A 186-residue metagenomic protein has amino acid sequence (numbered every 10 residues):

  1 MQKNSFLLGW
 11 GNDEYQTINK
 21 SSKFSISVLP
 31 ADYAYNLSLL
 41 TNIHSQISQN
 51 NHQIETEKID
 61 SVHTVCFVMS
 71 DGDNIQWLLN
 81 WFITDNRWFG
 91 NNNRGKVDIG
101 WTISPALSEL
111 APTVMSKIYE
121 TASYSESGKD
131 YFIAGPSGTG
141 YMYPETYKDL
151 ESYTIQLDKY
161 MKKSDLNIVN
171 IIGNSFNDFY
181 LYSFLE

Functional and structural regions predicted by a protein language model:
M1-L110: Terminal accessory/targeting
Q2-F6, V62-T64, G95-G100, E126-F132 (+2 more regions): Loop/turn elements at helix/coil->beta-strand transitions in domains of secreted/extracellular proteins
T102-F179: Metal-dependent polysaccharide deacetylase catalytic core of the NodB/CE4 family, i.e., the active-site-bearing domain
Y180-E186: Substrate-binding cleft/loops of secretory-pathway carbohydrate-active enzymes
